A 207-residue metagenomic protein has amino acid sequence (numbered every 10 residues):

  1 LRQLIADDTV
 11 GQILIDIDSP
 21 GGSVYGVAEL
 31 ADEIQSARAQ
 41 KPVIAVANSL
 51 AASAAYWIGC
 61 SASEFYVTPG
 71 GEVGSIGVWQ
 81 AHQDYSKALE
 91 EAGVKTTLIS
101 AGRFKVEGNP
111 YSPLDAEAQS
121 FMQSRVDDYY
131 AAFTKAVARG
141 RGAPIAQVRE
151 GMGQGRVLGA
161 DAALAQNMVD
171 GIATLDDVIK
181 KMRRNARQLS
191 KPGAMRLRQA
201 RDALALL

Functional and structural regions predicted by a protein language model:
L1-L207: N-terminal organellar transit peptides
